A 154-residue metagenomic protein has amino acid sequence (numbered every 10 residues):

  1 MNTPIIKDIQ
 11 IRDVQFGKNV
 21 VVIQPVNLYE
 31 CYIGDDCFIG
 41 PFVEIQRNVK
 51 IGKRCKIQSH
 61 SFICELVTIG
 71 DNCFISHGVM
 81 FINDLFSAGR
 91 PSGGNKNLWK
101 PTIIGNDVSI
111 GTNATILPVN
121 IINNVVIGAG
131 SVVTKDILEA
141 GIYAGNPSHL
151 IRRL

Functional and structural regions predicted by a protein language model:
N2-K7, I11-R12, V22-I121, N146-P147 (+1 more regions): Flexible, glycine/small-residue-enriched loop-and-beta-strand segment within the central core of proteins
G105, L138-E139: Short coil/turn connectors at secondary-structure junctions
I122-D136, I142: C-terminal/domain-terminus segments
